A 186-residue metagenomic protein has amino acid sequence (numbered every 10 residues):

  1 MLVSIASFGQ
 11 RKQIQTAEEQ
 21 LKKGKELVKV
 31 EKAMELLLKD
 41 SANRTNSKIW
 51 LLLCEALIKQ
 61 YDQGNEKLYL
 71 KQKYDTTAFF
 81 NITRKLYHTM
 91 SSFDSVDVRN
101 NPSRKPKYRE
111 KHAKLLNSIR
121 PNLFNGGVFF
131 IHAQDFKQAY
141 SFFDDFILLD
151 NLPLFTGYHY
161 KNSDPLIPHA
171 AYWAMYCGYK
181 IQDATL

Functional and structural regions predicted by a protein language model:
M1-Q20: Bacterial Sec-dependent N-terminal signal peptides
G9, G24, D40, G64 (+5 more regions): Residue-identity detector for glycine
G9, L70, H88, R109 (+3 more regions): Compositionally biased, intrinsically disordered low-complexity regions enriched in proline and serine
G9-Q13, I82-K85, S118-L123, S163-W173 (+1 more regions): Generic helix N-cap/helix-start motif at coil->alpha-helix transitions
E19-K22, Y160-N162: Pocket-edge positions in alpha/beta enzyme catalytic cores
L21-Q138, D144, N151: Post-signal peptide N-terminal segment of secreted/secretory-pathway proteins
L148-L186: Solenoidal tandem-repeat scaffolds enriched in leucines and small polar residues
